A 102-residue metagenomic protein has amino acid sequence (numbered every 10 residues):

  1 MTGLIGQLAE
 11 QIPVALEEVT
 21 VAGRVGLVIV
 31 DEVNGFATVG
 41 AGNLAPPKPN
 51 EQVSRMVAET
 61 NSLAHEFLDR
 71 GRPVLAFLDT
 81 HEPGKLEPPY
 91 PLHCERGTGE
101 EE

Functional and structural regions predicted by a protein language model:
M1-E102: Active-site acidic carboxylates
